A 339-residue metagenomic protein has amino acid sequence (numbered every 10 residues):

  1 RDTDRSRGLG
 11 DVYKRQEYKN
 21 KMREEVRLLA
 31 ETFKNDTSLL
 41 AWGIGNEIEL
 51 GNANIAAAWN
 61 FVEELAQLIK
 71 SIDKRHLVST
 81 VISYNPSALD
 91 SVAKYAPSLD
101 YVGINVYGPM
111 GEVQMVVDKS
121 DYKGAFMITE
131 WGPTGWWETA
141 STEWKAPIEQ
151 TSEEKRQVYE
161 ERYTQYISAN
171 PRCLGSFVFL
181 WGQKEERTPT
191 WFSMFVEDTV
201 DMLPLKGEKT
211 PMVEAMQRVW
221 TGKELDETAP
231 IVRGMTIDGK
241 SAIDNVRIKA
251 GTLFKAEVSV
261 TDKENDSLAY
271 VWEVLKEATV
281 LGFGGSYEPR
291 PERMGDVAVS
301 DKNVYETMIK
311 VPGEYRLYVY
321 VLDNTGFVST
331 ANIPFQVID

Functional and structural regions predicted by a protein language model:
D2-Y13: Single conserved hydrophobic/aromatic residue that forms the stacking wall/gate of nucleotide- or nucleobase-binding
E25-A57, S79-S87: Active-site groove signature of glycoside hydrolases
N60-N170: Extracellular glycoside hydrolase catalytic/binding regions
S120-G285: Substrate-binding clefts and catalytic carboxylate motifs of secreted carbohydrate-active enzymes
K276-E306: Surface-exposed, flexible coil segments in extracellular/virion-facing regions
F327-I333: Extracellular and select intracellular beta-sandwich modules with Ser/Thr-enriched, small-residue motifs on
